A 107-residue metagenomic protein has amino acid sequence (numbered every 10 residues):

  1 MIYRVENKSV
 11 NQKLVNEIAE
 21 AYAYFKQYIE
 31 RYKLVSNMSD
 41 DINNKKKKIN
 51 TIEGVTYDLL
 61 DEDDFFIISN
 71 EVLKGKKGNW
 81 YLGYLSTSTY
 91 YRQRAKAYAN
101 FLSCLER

Functional and structural regions predicted by a protein language model:
M1-D58: N-terminal interaction/assembly modules
N11-V15, N70, N79-L82: Alpha-helical interaction segments
D58-L59, Y84: Short, conserved sequence motifs enriched in acidic/basic residues, glycine, and aromatics that mark functional "hot
L59-G75: Short amphipathic alpha helix immediately N-terminal
K74-S88: Helix-turn-helix DNA-binding module
Y90-L105: DNA major-groove recognition helices of helix-turn-helix
